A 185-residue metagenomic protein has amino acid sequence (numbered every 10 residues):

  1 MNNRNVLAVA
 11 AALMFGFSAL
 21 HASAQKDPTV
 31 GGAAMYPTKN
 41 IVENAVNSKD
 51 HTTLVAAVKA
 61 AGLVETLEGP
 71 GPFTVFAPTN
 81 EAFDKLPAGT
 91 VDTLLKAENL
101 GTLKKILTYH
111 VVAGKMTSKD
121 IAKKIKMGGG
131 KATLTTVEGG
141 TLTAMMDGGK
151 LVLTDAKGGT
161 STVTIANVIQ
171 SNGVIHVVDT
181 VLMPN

Functional and structural regions predicted by a protein language model:
M1-V9: Bacterial N-terminal signal peptides that target proteins for export
A10-S18: Bacterial N-terminal signal peptides
A22-N185: Mature, structured domains of secreted/extracytosolic soluble proteins
